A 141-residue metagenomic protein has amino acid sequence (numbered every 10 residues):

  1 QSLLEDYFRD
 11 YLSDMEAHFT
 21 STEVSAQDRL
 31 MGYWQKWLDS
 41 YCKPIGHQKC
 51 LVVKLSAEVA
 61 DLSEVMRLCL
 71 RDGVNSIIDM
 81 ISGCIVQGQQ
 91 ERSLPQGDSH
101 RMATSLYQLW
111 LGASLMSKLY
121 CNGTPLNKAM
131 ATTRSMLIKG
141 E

Functional and structural regions predicted by a protein language model:
S2, D6, A17-Q48, H100-L106: Hydrophobic alpha-helical connector segments
D6-R9, D28-G32, E64-Q89: Amphipathic alpha-helical packing segments from all-alpha helical-bundle domains
M15, F19, Y41, A60-S63 (+2 more regions): Short amphipathic alpha-helical interaction patches enriched in hydrophobic/aromatic residues with interspersed Lys/Arg
R29, P44-V65: Amphipathic alpha-helical segments used for helix-helix packing
K36, C84, L109-A113: Amphipathic alpha-helical interface segments
C42, G46, C50, C69 (+1 more regions): A surface-exposed regulatory interaction patch that couples sensing to output across bacterial transport/metabolic
V65-N75, Q89-S135: Hydrophobic/aromatic-rich alpha-helical bundle segments in the mid-to-C-terminal region
S135-E141: Generic C-terminal helix-cap and adjacent flexible tail
